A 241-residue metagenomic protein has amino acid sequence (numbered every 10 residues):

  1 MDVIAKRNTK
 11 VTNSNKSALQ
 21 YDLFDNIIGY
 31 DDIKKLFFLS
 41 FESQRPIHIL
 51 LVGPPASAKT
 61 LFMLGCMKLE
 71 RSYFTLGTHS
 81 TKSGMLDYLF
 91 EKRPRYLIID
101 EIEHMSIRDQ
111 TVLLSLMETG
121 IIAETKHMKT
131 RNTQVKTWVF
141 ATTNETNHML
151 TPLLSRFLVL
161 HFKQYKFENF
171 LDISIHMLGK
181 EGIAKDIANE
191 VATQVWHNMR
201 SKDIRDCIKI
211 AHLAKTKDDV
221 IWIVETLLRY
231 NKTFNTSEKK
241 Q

Functional and structural regions predicted by a protein language model:
M1-T12: Interdomain "pre-motor" coupling segment immediately N-terminal to P-loop NTPase/helicase cores
T12-H48: Pre-Walker A (pre-P-loop) alpha-helix and adjacent loop at the N terminus of AAA/AAA+ ATPase modules, a conserved
F41-T75, F90: Walker A/P-loop
P55, E124-T142: AAA+/SF3 P-loop NTPase mechanochemical coupling elements
K59-G65, P94-G120, T146-S155: Conserved AAA+/SF3 P-loop NTPase catalytic/coupling segment centered on the Walker-B
E70-Y96: Short glycine-rich substrate-engagement loop in P-loop NTPases that contacts/grips substrate
M149-I183: Conserved AAA+ ATPase core "coupling" helix
I183-K232: Conserved AAA+ ATPase small/helical "lid" subdomain
